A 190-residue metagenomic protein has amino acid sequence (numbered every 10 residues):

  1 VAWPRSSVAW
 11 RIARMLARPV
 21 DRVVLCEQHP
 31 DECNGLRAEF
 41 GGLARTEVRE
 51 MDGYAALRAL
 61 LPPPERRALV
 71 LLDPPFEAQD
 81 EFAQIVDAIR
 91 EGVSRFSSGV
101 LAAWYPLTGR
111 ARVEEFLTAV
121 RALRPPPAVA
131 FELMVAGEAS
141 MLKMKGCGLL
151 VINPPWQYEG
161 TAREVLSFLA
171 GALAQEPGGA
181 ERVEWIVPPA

Functional and structural regions predicted by a protein language model:
V1-A190: Class I S-adenosyl-L-methionine-dependent methyltransferase catalytic core
